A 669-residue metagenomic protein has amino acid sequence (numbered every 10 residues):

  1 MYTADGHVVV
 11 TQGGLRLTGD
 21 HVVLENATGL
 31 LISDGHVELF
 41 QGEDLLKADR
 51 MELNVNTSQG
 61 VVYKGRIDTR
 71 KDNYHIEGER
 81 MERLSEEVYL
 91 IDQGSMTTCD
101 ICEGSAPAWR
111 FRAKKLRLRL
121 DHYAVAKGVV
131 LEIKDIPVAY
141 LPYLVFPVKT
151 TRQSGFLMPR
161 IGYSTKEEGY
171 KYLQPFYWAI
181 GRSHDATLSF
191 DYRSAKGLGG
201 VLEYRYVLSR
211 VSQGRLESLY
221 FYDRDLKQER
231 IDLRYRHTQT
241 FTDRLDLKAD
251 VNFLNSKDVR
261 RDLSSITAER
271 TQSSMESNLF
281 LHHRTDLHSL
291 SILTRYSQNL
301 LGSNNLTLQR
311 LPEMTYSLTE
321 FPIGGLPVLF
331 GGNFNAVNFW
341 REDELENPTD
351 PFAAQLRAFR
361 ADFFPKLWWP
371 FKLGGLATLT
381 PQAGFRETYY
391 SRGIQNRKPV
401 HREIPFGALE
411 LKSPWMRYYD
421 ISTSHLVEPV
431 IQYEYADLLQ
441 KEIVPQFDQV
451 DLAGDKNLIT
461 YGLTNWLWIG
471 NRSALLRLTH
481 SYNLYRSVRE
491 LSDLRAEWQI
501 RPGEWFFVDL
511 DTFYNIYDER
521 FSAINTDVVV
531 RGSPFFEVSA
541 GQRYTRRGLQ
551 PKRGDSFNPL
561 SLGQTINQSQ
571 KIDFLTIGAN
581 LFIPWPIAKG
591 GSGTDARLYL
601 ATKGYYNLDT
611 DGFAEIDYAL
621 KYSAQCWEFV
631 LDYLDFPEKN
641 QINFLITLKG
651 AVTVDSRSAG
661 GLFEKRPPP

Functional and structural regions predicted by a protein language model:
M1-D34, E38-F40, L45, G60-V61 (+6 more regions): Structural recognition of beta-strand segments within beta-rich domains
E38, I67-D68: Short histidine/acidic/glycine/proline-rich micro-motifs that form metal- and phosphate-coordinating active-site loops
D44, R50-G60, D68-T98, G104-F111 (+2 more regions): Outer-membrane beta-barrel proteins and related beta-barrel translocases across Gram-negative bacteria
